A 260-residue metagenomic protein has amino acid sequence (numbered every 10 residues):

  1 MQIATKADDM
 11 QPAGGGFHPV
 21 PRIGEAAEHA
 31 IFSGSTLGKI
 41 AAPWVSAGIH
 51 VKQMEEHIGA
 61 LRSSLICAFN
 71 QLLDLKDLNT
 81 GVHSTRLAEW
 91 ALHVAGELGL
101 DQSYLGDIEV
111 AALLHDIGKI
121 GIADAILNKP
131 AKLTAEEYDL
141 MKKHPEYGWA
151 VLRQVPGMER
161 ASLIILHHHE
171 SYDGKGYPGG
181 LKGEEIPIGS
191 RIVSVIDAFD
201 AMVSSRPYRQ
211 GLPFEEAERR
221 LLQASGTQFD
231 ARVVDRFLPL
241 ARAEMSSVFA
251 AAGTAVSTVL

Functional and structural regions predicted by a protein language model:
Q2-A7, A13-K39, L133-T134, R209-G211: Regulatory loop-to-helix N-cap segments in sensory/regulatory domains that couple ligand/signal detection
D9-M10, P19, A30, M54 (+2 more regions): Short linear motifs in intrinsically disordered/low-complexity regions
G24-E56, D200, R232: Signal-transmission coiled-coil "S-helix"-like helices that couple sensory/receiver modules to catalytic effector
G34, I40-A41, A47, M54-L65 (+3 more regions): Amphipathic coiled-coil signal-transmission "stalk" helices
S63, N70-L260: Metal-dependent catalytic cores of enzymes that make or break cyclic nucleotides and related phosphoester linkages
